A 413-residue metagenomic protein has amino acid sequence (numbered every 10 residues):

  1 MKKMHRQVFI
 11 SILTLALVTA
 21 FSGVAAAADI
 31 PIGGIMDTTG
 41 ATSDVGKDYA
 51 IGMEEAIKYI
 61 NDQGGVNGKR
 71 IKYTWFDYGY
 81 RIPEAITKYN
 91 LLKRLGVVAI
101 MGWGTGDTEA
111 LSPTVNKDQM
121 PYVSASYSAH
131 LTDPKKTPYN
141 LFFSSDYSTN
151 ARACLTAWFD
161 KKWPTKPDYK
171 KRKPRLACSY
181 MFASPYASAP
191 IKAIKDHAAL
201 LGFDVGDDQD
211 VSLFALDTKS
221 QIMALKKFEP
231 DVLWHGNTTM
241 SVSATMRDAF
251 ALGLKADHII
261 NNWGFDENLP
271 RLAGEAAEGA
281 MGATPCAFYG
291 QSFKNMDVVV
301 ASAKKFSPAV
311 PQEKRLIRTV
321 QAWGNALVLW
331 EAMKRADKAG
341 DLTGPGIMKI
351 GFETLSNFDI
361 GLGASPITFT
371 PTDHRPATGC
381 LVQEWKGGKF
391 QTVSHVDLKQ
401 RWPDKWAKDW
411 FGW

Functional and structural regions predicted by a protein language model:
K2-I12: Bacterial N-terminal signal peptides that target proteins for export
I10-S22: Bacterial N-terminal signal peptides
I30, I51-Y73, W163-D168, A198-F203: Signal peptide-proximal N-terminal region of secreted/periplasmic/extracellular or secretory-lumen proteins
G33-E54, F76-P83, G104, S179-A189 (+2 more regions): Extracytoplasmic "Venus flytrap"
D44-I51, Q63-P134, F143-S145, D210-K219 (+3 more regions): Beta-alpha junction/loop-to-helix N-cap segments that form part of ligand/metal-binding clefts
V97-D208, D257-G282, F288-Y289: Extracytoplasmic ligand/sensor domains, especially the bilobed periplasmic-binding protein
D248-W323, D337, D397-R401, D409-G412: Extracellular/periplasmic periplasmic-binding protein-like sensory domains
F306-T319, W330-V393: Segments of small-molecule ligand-sensing domains
